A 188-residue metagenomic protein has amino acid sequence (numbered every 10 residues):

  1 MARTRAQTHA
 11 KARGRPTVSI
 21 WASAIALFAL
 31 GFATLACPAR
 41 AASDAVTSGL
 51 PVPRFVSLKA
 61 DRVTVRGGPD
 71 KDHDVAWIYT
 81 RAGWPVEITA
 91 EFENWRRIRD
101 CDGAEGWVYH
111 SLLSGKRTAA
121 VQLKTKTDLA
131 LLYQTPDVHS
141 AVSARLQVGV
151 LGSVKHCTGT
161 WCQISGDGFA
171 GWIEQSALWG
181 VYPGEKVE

Functional and structural regions predicted by a protein language model:
M1-V18: N-terminal secretory signal peptides that target proteins for export/translocation
A22-T34: Bacterial N-terminal signal peptides
R40-G67, I78-A82, T89-F92, R99-C101 (+5 more regions): SH3-family beta-barrel domains
D74-V75: Beta-strand-rich domains and repeat architectures in extracellular enzymes and scaffolds, especially beta-propellers
